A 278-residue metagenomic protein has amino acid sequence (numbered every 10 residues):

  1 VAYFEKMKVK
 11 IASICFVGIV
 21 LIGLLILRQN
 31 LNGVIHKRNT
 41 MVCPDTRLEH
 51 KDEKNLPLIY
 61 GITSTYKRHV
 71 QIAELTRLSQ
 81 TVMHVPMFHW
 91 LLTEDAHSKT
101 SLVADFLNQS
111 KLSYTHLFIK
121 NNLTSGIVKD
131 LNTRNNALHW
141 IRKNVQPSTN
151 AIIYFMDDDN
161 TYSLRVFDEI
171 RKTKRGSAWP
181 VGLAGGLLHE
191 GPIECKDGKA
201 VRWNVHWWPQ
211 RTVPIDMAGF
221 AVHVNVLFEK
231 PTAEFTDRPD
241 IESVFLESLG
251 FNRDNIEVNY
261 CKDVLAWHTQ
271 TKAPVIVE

Functional and structural regions predicted by a protein language model:
V1-M41, D216-E278: C-terminal catalytic/acceptor-binding lobe
N30-L31, A73-R77, V103-F106, F118-K120 (+3 more regions): Short coil/turn segments at secondary-structure boundaries
K54, I59-V70, T93-D95: A conserved hydrophobic helix/loop-capping motif in glycosyltransferases and polysaccharide synthases
P57-I59, V82-L92, S113-T115: Short loop->beta transition adjacent to catalytic acidic/histidine clusters or analogous donor-positioning motifs
R68-P86, S98-F106: Short, well-formed alpha-helical segments that are part of the catalytic scaffolds of diverse glycosyltransferases
V70-Q71, G126-R134, R238, E242: Phosphate/oxyanion-binding active-site loops and adjacent basic polyanion-contact surfaces
D95-A151: Active-site-proximal specificity loops/subdomain of glycosyltransferases
K143-P147, Y154-M156, N160-P239, K272-V277: Conserved catalytic core of nucleotide-sugar-dependent glycosyltransferases
